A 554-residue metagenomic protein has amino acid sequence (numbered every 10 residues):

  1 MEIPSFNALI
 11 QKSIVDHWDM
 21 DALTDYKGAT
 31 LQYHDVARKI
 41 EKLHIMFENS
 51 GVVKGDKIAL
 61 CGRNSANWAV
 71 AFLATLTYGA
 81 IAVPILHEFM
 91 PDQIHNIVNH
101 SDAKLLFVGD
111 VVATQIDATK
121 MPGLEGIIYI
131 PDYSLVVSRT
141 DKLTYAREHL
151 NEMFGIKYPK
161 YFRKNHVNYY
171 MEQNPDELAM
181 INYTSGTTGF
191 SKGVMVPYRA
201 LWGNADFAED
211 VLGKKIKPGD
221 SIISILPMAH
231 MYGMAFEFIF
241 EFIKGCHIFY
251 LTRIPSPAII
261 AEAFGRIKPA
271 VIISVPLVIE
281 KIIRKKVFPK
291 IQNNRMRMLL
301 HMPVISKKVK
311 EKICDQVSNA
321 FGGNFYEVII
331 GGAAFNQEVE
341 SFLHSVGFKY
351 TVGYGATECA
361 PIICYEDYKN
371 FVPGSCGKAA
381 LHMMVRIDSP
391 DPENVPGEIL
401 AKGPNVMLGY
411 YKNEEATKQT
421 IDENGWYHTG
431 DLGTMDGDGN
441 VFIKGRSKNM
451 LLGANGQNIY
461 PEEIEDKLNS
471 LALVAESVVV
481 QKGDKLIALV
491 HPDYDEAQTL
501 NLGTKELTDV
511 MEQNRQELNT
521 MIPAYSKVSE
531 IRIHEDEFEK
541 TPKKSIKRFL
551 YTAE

Functional and structural regions predicted by a protein language model:
E2, A29-T30, I45-F89, I225: Conserved AMP-binding/adenylate-forming
L9, S50, T77-K157, D484: Structural core segment of the AMP-binding/adenylate-forming
W18-D19, R147-Y183, F190, K215-S221: Conserved pre-ATP/AMP-binding loop-to-beta segment of ANL
Q32-H34, Y170, A179-A205: Conserved AMP-binding A3 loop
W202-S221, M231-D315, N324, K349: Conserved AMP-binding/adenylation subdomain of ANL enzymes
I248-L251, V328, F335-G397, N405-L408 (+1 more regions): Conserved ATP-binding loop and adjacent catalytic segment of the adenylate-forming AMP-binding
E393-N394, E398-G453, S470: Conserved ATP-binding/catalytic segment of the ANL
E476, D484, R515-E554: Conserved C-terminal "lid"/linker of ANL adenylate-forming enzymes
